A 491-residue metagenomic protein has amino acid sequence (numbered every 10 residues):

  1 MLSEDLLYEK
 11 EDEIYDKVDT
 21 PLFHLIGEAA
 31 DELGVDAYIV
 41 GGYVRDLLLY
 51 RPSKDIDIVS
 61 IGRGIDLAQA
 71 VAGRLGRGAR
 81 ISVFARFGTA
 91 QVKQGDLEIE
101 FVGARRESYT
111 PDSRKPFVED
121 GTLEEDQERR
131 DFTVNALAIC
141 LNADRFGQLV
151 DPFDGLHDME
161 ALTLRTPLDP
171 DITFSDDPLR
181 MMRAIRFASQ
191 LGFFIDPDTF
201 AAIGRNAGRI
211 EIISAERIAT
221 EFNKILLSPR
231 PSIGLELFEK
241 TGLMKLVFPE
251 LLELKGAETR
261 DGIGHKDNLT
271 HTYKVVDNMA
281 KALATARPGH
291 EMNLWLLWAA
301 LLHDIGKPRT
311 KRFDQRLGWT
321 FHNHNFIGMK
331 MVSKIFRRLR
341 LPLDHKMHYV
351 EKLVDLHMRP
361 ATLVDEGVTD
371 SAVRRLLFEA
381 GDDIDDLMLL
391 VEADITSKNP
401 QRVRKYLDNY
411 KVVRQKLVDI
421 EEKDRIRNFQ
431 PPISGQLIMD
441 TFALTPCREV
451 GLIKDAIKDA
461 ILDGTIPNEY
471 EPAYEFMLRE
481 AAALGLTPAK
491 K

Functional and structural regions predicted by a protein language model:
M1-K491: Catalytic cores of the polymerase beta-like nucleotidyltransferase superfamily and closely associated nucleotide
